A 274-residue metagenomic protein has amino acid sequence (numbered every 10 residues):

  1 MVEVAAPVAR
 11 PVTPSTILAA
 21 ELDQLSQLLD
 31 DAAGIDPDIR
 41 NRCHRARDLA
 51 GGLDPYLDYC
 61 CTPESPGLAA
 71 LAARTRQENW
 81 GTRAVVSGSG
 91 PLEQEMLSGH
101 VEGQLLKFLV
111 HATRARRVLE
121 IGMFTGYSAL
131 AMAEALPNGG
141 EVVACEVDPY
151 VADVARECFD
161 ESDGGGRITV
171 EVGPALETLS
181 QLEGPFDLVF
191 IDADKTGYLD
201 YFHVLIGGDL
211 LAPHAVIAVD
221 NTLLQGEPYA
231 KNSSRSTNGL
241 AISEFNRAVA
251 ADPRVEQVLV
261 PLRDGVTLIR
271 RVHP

Functional and structural regions predicted by a protein language model:
M1-L188, K195-A218, T222-P274: A short alpha-helical cap/connector motif
